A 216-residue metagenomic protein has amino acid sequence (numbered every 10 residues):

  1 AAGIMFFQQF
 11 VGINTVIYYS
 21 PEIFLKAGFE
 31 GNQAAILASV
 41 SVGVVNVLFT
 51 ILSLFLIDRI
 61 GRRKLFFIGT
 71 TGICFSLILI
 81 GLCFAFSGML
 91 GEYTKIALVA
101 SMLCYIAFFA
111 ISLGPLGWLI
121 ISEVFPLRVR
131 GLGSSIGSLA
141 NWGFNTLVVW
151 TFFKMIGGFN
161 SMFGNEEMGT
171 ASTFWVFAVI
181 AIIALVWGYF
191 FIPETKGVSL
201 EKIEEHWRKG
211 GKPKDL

Functional and structural regions predicted by a protein language model:
A1-L216: Alpha-helical transmembrane bundle of multi-pass membrane proteins
